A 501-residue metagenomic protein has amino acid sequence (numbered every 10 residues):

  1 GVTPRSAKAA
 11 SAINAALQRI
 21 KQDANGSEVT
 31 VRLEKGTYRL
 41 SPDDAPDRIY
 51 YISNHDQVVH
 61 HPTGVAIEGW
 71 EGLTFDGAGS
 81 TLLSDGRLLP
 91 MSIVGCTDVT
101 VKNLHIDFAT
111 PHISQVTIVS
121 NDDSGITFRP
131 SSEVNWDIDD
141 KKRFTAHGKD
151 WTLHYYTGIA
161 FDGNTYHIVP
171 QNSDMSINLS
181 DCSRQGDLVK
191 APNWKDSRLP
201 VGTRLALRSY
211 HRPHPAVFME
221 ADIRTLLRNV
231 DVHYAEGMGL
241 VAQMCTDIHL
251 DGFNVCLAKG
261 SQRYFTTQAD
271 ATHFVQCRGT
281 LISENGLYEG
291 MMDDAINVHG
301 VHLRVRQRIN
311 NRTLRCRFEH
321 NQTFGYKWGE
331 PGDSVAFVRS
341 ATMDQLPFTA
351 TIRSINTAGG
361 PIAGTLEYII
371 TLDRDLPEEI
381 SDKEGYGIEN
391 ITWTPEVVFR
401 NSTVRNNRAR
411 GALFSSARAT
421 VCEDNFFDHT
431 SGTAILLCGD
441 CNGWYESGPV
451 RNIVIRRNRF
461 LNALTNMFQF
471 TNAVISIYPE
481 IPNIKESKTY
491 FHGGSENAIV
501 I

Functional and structural regions predicted by a protein language model:
G1-T3: Short N-terminal segments immediately surrounding and downstream of signal-peptide cleavage
S6-I501: Extracellular parallel beta-helix/beta-solenoid repeat domains
